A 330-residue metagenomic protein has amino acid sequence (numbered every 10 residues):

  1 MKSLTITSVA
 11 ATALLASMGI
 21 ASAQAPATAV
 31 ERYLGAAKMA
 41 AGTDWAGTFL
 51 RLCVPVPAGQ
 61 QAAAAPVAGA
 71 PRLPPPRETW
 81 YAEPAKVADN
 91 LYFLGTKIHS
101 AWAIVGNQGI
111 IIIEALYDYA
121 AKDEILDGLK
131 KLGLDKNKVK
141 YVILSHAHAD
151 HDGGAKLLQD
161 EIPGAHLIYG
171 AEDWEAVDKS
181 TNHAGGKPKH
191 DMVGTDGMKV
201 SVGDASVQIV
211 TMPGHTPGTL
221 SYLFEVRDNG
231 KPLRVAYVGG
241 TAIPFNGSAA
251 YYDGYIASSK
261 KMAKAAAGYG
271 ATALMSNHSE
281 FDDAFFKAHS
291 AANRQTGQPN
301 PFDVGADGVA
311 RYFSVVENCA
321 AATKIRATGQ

Functional and structural regions predicted by a protein language model:
M1-A10: Bacterial N-terminal signal peptides that target proteins for export
M18, S22-P74, N229, G240-Q330: Accessory terminal helices/loops
P26-R32, K38-M39, A120-D123, D127-K199 (+3 more regions): Active-site HxH/HxHxD metal-binding segment of metal-dependent hydrolases
P71, K86-D89, L134-K138, D160-I162 (+5 more regions): Metallo-beta-lactamase
R77-L132, S221-I243: Conserved beta-strand hairpin/beta-sheet module of binuclear metal-dependent hydrolase folds, prominently
N90, I104, E114, H146 (+5 more regions): Divalent metal-coordination and catalytic microenvironments
G109-I111, Y141, A205, L233-V235 (+1 more regions): Structural motif
A120, A147-G153, W174-V177, P217-L220 (+3 more regions): Active-site environment of divalent metal-dependent phosphoester hydrolases
